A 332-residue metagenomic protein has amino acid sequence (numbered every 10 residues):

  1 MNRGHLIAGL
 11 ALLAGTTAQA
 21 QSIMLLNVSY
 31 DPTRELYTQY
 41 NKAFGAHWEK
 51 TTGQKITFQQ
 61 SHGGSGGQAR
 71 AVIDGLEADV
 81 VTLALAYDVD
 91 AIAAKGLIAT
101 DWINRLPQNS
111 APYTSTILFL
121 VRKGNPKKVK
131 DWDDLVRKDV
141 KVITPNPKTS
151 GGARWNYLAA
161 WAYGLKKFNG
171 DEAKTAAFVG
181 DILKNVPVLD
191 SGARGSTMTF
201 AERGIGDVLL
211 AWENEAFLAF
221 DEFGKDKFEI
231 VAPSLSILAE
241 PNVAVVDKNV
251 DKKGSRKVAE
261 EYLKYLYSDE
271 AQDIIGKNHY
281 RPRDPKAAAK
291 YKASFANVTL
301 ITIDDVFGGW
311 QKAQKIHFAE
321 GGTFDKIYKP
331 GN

Functional and structural regions predicted by a protein language model:
M1-I7: Bacterial N-terminal signal peptides that target proteins for export
T16-A20: Sec/Tat signal peptide C-region and signal peptidase I cleavage site
Q21-S150, K292, T299, D325-K329: N-terminal segment of the mature folded domain
V28-Y30, V121-K123, K141-F168, I182-V186 (+1 more regions): Short beta-strand->loop
T116-N125, E240-K257, I274-N278: A bilobed periplasmic-binding-protein/Venus flytrap-type ligand-binding module shared by bacterial periplasmic
G124-K130, T149, A162-G170, N249-K257: Short helix-loop capping/hinge motifs at secondary-structure junctions, enriched in acidic/polar residues
K167-S234: Ligand-binding pocket segment of bilobal, Venus flytrap-like solute-binding proteins
V250-N332: Extracellular/periplasmic juxtamembrane helices and adjacent flexible linkers that interface with membrane partners
